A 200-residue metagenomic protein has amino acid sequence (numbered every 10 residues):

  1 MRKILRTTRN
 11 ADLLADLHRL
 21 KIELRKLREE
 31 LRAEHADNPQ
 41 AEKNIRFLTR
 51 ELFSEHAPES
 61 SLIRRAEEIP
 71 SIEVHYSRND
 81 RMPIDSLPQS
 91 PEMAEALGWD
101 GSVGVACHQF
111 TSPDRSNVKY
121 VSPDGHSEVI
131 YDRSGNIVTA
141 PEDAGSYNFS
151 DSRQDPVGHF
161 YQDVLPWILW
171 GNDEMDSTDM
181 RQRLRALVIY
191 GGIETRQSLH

Functional and structural regions predicted by a protein language model:
M1-I22: Acidic, low-complexity intrinsically disordered segments
R2-L5, R32, V129, Y147: Charged, low-complexity surface segments at secondary-structure and domain boundaries
N10, L31-Q40: Charged, low-complexity interaction regions
L17-L24, P39-F47, L52: Long, low-complexity intrinsically disordered regions of secretory-pathway proteins
N44-H200: Disulfide-rich extracellular modules in secreted proteins and receptors, prominently including thrombospondin type-1
